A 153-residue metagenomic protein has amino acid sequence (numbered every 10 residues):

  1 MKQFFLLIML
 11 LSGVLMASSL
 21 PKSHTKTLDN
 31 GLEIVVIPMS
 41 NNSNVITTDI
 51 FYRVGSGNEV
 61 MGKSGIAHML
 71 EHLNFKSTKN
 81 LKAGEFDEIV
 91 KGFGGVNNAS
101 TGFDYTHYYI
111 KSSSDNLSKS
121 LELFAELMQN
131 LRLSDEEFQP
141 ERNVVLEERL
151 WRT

Functional and structural regions predicted by a protein language model:
Q3-G13: Sec-dependent N-terminal signal peptides
L6, E71-N74, V144, W151: Hydrophobic side chains within alpha-helical segments
L7, P38-S40, N98-S100: Generic marker of residues within folded, mature protein domains
S12-L15, V144: N-terminal processing/targeting junctions
M16-E85, Y109-S112, L121-F124: His/Glu-rich zincin catalytic helix
D49-Y52, T78-K79, F86-T153: Acidic/histidine-enriched segments that form metal/cofactor-coordinating and catalytic pocket/exosite environments
